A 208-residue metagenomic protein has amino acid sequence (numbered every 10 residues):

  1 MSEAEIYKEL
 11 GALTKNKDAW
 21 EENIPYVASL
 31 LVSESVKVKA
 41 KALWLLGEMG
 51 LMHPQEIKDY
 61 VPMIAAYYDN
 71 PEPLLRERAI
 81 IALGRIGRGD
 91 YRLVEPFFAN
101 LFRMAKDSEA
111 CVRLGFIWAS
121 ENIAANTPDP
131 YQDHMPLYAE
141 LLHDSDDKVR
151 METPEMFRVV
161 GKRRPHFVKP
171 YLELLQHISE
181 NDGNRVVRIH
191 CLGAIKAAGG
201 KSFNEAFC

Functional and structural regions predicted by a protein language model:
M1-M52, L192, K196-G199: N-terminal alpha-helical scaffold/docking segments in eukaryotic complex subunits
E3-A4, V36-K37, P73-L74, S108-C111 (+2 more regions): Alpha-helix N-cap/helix-start positions at coil->helix boundaries
E3-L10, P25, A40-K41, R76-R78 (+3 more regions): Alpha-solenoid HEAT/ARM repeat scaffold
G11, G47-E48, G84-R85, E121-N122 (+2 more regions): Structural signature of alpha-helical solenoid repeat scaffolds
D18-L30, P54-Y67, Y91-M104, P128-L141 (+2 more regions): Amphipathic alpha-helical scaffolding segments comprising HEAT/armadillo-like alpha-solenoid repeats
V32, G47-L51, D69, G87-R88 (+5 more regions): Alpha-solenoid HEAT/Armadillo repeat architecture
A65, D69-A125: A generic tandem-repeat structural signature
D147, M151-P154, R158-L174, I178-S179: Extended alpha-helical scaffolding segments
